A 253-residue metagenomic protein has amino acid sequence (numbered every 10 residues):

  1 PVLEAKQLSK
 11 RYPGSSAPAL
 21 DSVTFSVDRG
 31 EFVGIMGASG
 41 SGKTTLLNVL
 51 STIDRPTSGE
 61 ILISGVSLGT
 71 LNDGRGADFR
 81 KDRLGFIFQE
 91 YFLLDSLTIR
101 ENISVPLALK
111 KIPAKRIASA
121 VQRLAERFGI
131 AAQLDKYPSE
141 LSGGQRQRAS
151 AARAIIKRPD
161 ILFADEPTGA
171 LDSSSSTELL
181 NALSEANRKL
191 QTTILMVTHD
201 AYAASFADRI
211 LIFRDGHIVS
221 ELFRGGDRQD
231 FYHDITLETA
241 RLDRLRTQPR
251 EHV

Functional and structural regions predicted by a protein language model:
M36-A38: The feature captures the beta-strand-to-loop junction immediately N-terminal to the Walker
S51: Helix-to-loop junction immediately C-terminal to a conserved catalytic motif
V66-S67, A108, K115-A132: Conserved ABC ATPase "signature" region
L97-V105: Short coil-to-helix segment of the ABC ATPase nucleotide-binding domain corresponding to the Q-loop/switch region
I130, L134, A154-I155: ABC ATPase C-loop
Y137-L141, Q145-Q147: Conserved ABC ATPase signature
I156-D160: A short, proline-enriched helix->beta-strand linker immediately N-terminal to the Walker B motif in ABC-type P-loop
L162-D165: Catalytic Walker B motif of ABC-type/P-loop ATPase nucleotide-binding domains
